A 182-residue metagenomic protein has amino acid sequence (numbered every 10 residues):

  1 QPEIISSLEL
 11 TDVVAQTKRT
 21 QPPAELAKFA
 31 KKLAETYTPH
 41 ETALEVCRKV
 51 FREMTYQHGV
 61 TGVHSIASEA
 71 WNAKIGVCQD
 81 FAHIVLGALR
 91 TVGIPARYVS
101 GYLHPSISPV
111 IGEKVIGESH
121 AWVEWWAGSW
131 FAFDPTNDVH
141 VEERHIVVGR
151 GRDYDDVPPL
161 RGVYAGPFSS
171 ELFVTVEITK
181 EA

Functional and structural regions predicted by a protein language model:
I4-G76, I84, V92, Y154 (+1 more regions): Secondary-structure boundary elements
R48, D80-F168: Hydrophobic/aromatic-rich core segments of domains that either
